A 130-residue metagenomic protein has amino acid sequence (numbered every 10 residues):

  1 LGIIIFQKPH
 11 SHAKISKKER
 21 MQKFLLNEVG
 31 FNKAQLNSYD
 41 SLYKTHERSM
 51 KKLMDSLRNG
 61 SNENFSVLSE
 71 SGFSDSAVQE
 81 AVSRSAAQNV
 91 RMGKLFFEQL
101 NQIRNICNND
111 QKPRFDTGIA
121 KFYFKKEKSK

Functional and structural regions predicted by a protein language model:
L1-G2, G30-N32, N37, N108 (+2 more regions): Proteins with a high burden of low-complexity, intrinsically disordered sequence enriched in S/T/G/P/A and R, requiring
L1-K17, E127-K130: Classical N-terminal targeting signals for secretion and organelle import
P9-E28, F96, L100-N101: Extended, structured, electrostatic nucleic-acid-contact surfaces
H10-I15, K51-D55, A87-M92: A short, ordered amphipathic alpha-helix with a cationic face
K17-R84: Extracytoplasmic/periplasmic/luminal assembly and interaction segments in envelope/secretory/respiratory proteins
S41, N62-K130: Non-cytosolic head/periplasmic domains of membrane-anchored proteins
